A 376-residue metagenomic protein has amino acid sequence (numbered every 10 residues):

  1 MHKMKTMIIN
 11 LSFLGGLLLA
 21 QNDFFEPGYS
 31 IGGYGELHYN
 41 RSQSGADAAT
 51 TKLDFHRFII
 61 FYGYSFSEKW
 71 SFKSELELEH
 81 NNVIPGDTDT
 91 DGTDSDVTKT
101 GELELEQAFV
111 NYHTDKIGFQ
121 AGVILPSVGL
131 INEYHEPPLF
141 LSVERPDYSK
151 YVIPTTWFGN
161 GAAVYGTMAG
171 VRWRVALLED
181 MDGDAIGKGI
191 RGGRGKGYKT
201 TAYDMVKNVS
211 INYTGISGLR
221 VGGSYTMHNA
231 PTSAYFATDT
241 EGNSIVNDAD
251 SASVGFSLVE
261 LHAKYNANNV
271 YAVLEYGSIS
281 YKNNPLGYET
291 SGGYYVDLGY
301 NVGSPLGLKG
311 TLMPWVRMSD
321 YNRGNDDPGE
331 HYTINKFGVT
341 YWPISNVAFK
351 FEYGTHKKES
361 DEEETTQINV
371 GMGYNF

Functional and structural regions predicted by a protein language model:
M1-D23, P138: Cleavable N-terminal export/targeting peptides
K5-M7, S12, I59, N266 (+2 more regions): Residue-level detector of intrinsically disordered/flexible regions characterized by low predicted structural confidence
Q21, Y148-Y151, G195-Y198, N247-D250: Short, P/G- and charge-enriched loop/turn segments at secondary-structure junctions
N22-S42, A49-G183, Y203-N208, N212-V221 (+3 more regions): Outer membrane beta-barrel
F25-E26, Q43-A48, T93-T98, A108-Y112 (+3 more regions): Outer-membrane beta-barrel pore domains
I84-D87, I131-Y134, A185-G187, A234 (+2 more regions): Short secondary-structure transition/capping segments
Y151-V152, K196-K199, V209-S210, N283-P285: Short helix-to-loop capping/linker segments positioned immediately adjacent to catalytic or ligand/cofactor-binding
G183-G197, Y203, T232-N243: Active-site-proximal beta-alpha loop/turn segments in soluble metabolic enzymes
